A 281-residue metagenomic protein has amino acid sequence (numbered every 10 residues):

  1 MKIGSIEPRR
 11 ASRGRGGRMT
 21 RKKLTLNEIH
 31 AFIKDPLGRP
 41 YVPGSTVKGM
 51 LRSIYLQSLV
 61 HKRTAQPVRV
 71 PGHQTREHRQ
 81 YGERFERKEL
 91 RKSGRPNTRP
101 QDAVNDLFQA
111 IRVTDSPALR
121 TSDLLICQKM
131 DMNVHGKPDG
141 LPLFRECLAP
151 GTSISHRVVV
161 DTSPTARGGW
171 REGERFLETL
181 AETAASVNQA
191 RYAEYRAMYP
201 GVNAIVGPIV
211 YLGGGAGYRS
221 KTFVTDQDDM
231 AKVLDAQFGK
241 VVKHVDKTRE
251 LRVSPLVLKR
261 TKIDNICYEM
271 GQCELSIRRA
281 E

Functional and structural regions predicted by a protein language model:
M1-D35, R39-P43, M50-F144, G217 (+3 more regions): Extended, compositionally biased
Y41, S45, R167-W170: Generic detection of long, well-ordered alpha-helical segments
G49-M50, H156: Hydrophobic positions within alpha-helical membrane elements
Q101-E281: Basic polyanion-binding and macromolecular-assembly surfaces
